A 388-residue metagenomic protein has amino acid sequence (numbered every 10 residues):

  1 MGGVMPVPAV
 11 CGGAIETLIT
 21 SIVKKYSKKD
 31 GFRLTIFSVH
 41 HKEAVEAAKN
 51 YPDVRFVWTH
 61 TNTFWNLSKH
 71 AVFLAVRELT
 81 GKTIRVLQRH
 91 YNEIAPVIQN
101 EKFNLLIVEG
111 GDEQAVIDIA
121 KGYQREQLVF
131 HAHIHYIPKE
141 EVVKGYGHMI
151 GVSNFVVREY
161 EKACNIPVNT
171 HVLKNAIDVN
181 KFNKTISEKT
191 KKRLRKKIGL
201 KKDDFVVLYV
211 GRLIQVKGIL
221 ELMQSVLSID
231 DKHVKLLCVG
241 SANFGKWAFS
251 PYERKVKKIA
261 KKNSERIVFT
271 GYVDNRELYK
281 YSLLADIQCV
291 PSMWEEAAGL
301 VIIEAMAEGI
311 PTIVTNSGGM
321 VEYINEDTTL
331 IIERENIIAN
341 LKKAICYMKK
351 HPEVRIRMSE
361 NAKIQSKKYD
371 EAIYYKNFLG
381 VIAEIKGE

Functional and structural regions predicted by a protein language model:
F155, A176: Carbohydrate-associated surface elements
K201-K217, M223-V226, L237: Conserved donor-binding/catalytic core segment of Leloir-type glycosyltransferases
K235-R254: Glycosyltransferase donor-sugar binding loop
S250-V273: Nucleotide-activated donor-binding/catalytic signature segment of Leloir-type glycosyltransferases, i.e., the conserved
Y272, Y281-A285: Short alpha-helical donor nucleotide-sugar binding micro-motif in glycosyltransferases
P311-V314: Short hydrophobic beta-strand element within catalytic cores of glycosyltransferases and related nucleotide-activated
V321-C346, E353: Change "using UDP/GDP/dTDP sugars" to "using nucleotide sugars
Y347, V354-K368, G380: A short, well-ordered alpha-helix in the C-terminal region of glycosyltransferases
